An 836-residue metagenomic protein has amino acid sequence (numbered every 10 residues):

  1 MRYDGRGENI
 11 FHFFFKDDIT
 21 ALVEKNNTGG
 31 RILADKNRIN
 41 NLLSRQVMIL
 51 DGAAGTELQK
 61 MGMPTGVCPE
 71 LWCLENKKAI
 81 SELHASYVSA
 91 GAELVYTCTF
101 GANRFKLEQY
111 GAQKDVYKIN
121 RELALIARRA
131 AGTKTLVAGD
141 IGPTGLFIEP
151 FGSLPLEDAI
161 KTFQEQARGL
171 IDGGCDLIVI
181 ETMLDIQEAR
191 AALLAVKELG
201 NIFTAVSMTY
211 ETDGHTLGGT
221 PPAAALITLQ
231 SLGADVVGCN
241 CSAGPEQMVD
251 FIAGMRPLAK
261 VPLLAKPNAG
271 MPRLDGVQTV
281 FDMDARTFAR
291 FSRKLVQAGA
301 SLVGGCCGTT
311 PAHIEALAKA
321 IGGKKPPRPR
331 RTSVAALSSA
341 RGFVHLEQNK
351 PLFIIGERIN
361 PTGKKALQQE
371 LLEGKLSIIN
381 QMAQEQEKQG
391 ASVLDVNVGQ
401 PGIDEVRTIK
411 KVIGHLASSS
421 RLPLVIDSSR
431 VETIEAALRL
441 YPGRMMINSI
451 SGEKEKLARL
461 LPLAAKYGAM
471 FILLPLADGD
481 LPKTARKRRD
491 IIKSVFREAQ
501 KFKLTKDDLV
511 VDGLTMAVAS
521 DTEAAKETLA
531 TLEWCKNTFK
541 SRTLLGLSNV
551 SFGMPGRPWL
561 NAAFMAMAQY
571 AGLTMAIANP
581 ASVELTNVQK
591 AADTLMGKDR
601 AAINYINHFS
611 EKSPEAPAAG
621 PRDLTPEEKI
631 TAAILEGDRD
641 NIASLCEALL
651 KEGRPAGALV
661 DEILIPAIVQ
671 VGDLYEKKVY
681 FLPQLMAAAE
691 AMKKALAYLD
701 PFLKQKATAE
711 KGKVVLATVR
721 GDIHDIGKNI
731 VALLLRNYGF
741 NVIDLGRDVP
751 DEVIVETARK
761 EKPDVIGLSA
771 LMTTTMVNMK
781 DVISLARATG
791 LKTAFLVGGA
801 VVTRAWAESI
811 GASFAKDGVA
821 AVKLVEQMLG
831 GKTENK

Functional and structural regions predicted by a protein language model:
N9, F13, D18-T20, E24-D512 (+1 more regions): Domain-level signal for soluble alpha/beta catalytic cores
